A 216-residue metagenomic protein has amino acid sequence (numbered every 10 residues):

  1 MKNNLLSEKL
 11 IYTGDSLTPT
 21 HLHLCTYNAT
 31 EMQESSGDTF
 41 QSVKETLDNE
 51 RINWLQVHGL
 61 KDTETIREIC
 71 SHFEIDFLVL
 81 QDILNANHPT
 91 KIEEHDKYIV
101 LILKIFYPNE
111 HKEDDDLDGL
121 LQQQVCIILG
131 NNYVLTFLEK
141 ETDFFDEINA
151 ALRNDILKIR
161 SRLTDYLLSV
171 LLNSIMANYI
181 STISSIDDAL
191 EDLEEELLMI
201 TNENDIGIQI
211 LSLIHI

Functional and structural regions predicted by a protein language model:
M1-I214: Peripheral, non-transmembrane regulatory/ligand-interaction domains of membrane transport proteins
